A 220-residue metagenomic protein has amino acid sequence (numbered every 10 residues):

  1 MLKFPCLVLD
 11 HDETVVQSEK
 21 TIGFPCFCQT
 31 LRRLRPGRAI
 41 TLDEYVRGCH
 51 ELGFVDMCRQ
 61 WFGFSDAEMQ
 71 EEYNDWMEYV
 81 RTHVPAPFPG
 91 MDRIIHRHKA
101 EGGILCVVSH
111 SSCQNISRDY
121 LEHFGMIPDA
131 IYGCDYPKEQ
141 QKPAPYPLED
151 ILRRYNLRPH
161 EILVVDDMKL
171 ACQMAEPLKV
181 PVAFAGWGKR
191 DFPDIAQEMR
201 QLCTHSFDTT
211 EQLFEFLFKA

Functional and structural regions predicted by a protein language model:
M1-P5, C113, R118-A220: Asp-based, Mg2+/Mn2+-dependent phosphohydrolase catalytic module
L2-R93, E101, Q114: N-terminal helical cap/lid subdomain that shapes the substrate entry/recognition surface in HAD-like hydrolases
L31, R35, F62, K99-G102 (+4 more regions): Glycine-centered loop/turn motif at secondary-structure junctions
D43, T82-H83, L105, Y136-P137 (+1 more regions): A generic structural signal for short
Y73, M91-L121, Y132: Substrate-recognition element of Asp-dependent hydrolases with the DxDx(T/V) motif
